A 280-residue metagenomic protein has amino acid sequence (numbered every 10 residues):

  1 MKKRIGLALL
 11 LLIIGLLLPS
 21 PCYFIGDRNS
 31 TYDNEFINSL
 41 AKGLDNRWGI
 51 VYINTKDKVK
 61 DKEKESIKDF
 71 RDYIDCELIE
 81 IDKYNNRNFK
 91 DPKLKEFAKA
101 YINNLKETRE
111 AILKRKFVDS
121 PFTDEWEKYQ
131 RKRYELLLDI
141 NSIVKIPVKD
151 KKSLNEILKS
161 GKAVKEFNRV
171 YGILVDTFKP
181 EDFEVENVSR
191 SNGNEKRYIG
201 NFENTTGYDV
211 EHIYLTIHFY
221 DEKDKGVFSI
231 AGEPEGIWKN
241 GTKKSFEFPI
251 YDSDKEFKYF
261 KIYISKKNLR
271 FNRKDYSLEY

Functional and structural regions predicted by a protein language model:
M1-I25: Sec-dependent N-terminal signal peptides of Gram-positive bacterial secreted proteins and lipoproteins
C22-D72: Immediate post-signal-peptide N-terminus of mature secreted/exported proteins
F70-I140: Long, amphipathic, charge-rich alpha-helical segments that form helical bundles/coiled-coils
L158-R197: Low-complexity, acidic Ser/Thr/Pro/Gly-rich terminal tails and inter-domain linkers that flank the onset of structured
N168, S229-A231, E247-Y280: Terminal connector regions
P180, H212, E222-G232: Short beta-strand and strand-turn-strand segments in soluble, beta-rich domains
N201-T206: Asparagine-centered strand-capping/turn motif at beta-strand->loop junctions
E235-K243: Short proline/glycine- and polar residue-rich coil/turn motifs
